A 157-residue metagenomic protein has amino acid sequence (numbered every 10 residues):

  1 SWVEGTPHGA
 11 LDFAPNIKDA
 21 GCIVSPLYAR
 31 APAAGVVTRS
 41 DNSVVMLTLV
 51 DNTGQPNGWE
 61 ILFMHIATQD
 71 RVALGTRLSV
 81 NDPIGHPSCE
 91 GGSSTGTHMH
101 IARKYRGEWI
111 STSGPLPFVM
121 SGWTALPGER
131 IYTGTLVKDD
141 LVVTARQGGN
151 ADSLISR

Functional and structural regions predicted by a protein language model:
W2-P15, I23, S40-D41: Serine endopeptidase catalytic core focused on the charge-relay Asp
F13, V45, L78-S93, I101: Short hydrophobic beta/alpha edge segments that flank linear recognition/processing sites
P15-D19, I23-S25, R30, A73-S79 (+2 more regions): Acidic, glycine-rich catalytic/binding loops that coordinate metals and/or anionic ligands
K18, A34, V50, H86-E90: Short beta-turn/strand-loop junction motif enriched in small, turn-promoting residues
I23-L74, T95-R103: Zn2+-dependent peptidoglycan hydrolase active-site motif and core
